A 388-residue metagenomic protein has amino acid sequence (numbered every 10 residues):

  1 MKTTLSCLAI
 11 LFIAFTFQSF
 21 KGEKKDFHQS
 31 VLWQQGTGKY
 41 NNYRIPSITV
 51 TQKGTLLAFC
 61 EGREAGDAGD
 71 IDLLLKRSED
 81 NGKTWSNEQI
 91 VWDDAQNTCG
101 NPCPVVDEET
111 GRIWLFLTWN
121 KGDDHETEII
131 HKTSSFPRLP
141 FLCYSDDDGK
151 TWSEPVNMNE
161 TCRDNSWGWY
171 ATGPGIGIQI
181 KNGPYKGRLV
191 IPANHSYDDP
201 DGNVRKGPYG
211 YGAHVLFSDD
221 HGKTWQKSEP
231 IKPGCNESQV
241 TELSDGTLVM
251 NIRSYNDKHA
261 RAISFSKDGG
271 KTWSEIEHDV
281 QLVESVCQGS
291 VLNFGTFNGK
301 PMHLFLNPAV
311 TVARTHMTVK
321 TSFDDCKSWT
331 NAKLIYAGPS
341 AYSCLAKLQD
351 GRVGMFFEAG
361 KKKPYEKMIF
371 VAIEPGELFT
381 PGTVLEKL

Functional and structural regions predicted by a protein language model:
M1-D26: Bacterial Sec-dependent N-terminal signal peptides
G22-L388: Asp-box/BNR beta-propeller blade signature and adjacent active/binding-site loops in extracellular glycan-interacting
